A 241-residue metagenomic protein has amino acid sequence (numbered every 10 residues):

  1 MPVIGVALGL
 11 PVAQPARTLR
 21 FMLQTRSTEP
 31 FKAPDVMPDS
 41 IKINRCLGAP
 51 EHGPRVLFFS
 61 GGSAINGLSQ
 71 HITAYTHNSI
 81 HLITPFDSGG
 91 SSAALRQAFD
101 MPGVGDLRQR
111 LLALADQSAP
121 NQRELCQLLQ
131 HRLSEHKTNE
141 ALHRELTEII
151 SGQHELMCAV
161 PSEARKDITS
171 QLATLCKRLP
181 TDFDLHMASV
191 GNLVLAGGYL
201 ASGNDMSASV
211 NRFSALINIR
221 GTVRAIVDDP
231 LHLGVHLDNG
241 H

Functional and structural regions predicted by a protein language model:
P2-G5, G9-V56, Q70-T73, H77 (+1 more regions): Non-transmembrane, aqueous-exposed alpha-helical and coiled segments at domain scale
P2-L10, F86-H241: Electropositive, gly/pro-rich neighborhoods at or near active sites that engage anionic ligands
D35-P38, F58-G61, R212-A215: A short linear-motif detector with a strong N-terminal bias
I41, N66, N192: Short, contiguous clusters of charged residues that form electrostatic/catalytic patches at enzyme active sites, used
K42-N44, A49, L68, P180 (+2 more regions): Residue-level detector of functional hotspots within protein domains
N44-N121: Gly/lys/ser-thr-rich phosphate-binding loops in alpha/beta enzymes that coordinate phosphoanhydride or phosphate groups
